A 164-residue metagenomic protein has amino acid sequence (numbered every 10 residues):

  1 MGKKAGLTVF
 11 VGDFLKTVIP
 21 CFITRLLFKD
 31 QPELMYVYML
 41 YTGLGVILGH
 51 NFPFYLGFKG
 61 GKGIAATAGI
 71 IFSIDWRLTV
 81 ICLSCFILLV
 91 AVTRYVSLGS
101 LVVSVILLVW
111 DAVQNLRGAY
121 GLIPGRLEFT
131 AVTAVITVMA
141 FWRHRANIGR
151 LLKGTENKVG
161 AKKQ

Functional and structural regions predicted by a protein language model:
M1-K3, T24-F28, G63-T93, I106-N115: Interfacial segments of multi-pass membrane proteins
M1-V18, F52-A65, V92-V102, R143-Q164: Interhelical loop and helix-boundary elements at the membrane-water interface of polytopic inner-membrane proteins
L7, Y36-L44, A68, R77-S84 (+2 more regions): Hydrophobic alpha-helical transmembrane segments
V18-L26, Y38-S73, C82: Anionic-ligand binding patches
C21-Y41, F72-L78, V113-A131: Helix-coil boundary and interhelical linker segments in multi-pass alpha-helical membrane proteins
G45-H50, F86-V90, L107, D111 (+1 more regions): Alpha-helical transmembrane segments of multi-pass membrane proteins
K59-K62, L83-I87, G118-L127, R150-T155: A cytosolic-side transmembrane-helix exit/cap motif
L78-T79, Y95-G99, D111-A119, R143-N147: Juxtamembrane membrane-interface segments at transmembrane alpha-helix termini
